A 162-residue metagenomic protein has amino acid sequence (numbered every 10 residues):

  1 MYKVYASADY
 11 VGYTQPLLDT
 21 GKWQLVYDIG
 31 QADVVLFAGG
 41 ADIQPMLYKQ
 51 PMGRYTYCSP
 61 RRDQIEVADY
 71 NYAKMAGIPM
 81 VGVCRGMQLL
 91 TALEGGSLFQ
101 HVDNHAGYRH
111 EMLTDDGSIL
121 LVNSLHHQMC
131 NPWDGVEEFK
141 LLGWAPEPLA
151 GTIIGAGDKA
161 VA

Functional and structural regions predicted by a protein language model:
M1-R85, A92-F99, D103-A160: N-terminal beta1-alpha1 cap of cysteine-dependent amidohydrolase-like domains
